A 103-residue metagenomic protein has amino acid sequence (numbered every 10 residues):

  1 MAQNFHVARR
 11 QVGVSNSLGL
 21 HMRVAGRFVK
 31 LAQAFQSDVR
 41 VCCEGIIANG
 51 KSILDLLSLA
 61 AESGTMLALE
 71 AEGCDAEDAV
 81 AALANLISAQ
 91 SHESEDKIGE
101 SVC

Functional and structural regions predicted by a protein language model:
A2-F5, L67, A71, D75-C103: C-terminal binding/interaction regions
F5-N16: Short amphipathic
M22, G26-A82: Amphipathic, hydrophobic secondary-structure cores in small proteins
